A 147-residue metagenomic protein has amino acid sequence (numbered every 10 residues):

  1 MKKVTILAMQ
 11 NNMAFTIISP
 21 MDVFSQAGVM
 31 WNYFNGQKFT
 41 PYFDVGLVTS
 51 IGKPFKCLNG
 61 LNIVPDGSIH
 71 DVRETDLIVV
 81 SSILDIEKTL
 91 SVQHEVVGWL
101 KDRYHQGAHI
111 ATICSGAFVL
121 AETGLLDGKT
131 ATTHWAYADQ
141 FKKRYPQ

Functional and structural regions predicted by a protein language model:
M1-I110, V119-E122: Extended, subdomain-level signal for the structured scaffold at the beginning of enzyme domains
I110-A111, T132: Structural detector of well-ordered beta-strand residues that form the stable sheet scaffold of enzyme domains
D127-Q147: A conserved active-site-flanking secondary-structure segment within enzyme catalytic domains
